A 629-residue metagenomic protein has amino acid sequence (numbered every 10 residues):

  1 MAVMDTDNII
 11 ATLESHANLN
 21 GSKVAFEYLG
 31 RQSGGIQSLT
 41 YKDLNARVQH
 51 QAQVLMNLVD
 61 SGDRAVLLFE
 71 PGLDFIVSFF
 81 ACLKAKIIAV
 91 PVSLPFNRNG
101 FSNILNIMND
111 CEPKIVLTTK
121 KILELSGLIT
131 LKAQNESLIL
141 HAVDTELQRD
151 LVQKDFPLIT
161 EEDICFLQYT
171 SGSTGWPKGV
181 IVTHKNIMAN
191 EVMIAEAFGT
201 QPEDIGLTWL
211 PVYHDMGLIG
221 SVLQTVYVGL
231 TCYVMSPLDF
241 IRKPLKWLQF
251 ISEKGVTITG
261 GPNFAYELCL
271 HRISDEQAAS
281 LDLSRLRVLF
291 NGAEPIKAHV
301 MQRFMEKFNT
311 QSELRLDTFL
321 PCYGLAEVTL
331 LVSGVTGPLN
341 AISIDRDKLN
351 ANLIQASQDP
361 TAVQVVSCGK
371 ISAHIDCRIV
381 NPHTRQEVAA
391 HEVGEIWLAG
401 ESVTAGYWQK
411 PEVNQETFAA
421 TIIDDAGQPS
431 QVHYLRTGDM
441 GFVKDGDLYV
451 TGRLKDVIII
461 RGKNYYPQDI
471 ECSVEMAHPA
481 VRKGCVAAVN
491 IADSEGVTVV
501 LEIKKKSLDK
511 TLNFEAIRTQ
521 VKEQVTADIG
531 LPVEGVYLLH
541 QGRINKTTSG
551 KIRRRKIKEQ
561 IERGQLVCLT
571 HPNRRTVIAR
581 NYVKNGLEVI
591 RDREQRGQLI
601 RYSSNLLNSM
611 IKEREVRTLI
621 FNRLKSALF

Functional and structural regions predicted by a protein language model:
G21-V24, H141-A142, Q148-Y169, G175-W176 (+3 more regions): Conserved pre-ATP/AMP-binding loop-to-beta segment of ANL
F26-I76, F80, N97-L105, F156-L158 (+1 more regions): Conserved AMP-binding/adenylate-forming core of the ANL superfamily
N57, A85-L151, P262-N263, L268: Structural core segment of the AMP-binding/adenylate-forming
M188-I205, D215-T257, R272-E276: Conserved AMP-binding/adenylation subdomain of ANL enzymes
V256-G260, R272-A362, D376, R385: Gly/Ser/Thr-rich phosphate-binding loop
V366-R378, P382-H391, E395-I460: Conserved ATP-binding/catalytic segment of the ANL
R436-M440, V457, M476-K504, P532-G535: C-terminal boundary motif of the adenylate-forming
C485, N490-E495, Q524-K551, Q565-Y582 (+1 more regions): AMP-binding/adenylate-forming catalytic domain of the ANL superfamily
